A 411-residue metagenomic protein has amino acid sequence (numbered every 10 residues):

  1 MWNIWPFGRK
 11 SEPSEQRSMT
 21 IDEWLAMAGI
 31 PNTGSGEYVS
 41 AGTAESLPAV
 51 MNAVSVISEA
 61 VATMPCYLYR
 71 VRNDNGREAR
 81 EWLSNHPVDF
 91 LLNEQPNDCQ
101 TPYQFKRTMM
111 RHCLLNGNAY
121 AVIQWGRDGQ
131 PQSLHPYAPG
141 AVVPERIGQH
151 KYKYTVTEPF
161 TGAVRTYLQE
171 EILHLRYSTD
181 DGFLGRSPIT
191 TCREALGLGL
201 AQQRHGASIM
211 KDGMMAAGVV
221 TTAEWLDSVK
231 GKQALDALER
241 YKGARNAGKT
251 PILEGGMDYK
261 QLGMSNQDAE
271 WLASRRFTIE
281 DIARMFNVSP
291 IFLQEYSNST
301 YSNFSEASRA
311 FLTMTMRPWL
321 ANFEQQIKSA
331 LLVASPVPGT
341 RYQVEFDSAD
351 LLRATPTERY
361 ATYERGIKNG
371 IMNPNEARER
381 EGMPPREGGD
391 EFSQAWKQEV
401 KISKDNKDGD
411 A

Functional and structural regions predicted by a protein language model:
M1-W271, R275-R284, V288-I291, E295 (+4 more regions): Structured, contiguous alpha/beta core segments that scaffold functional sites
L114, G213, G231-A234, R275 (+5 more regions): Active-site-proximal structural scaffolding
S299-F304, S348-L352: A short beta-alpha structural unit
S308-Q343, S393-A411: Long, compositionally biased
N322-Q326, A330-A334, G366-G370, R380 (+1 more regions): Hydrophobic alpha-helical segments
P338-T340, S348-L352, G366: Non-transmembrane, aqueous-exposed alpha-helical and coiled segments at domain scale
